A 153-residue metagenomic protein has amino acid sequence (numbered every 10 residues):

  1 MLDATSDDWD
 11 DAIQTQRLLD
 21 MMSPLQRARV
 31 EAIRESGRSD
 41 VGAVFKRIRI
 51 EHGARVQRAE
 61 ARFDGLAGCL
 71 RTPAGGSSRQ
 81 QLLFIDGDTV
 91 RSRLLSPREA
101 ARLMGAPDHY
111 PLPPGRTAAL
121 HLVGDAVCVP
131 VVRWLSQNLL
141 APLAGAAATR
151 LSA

Functional and structural regions predicted by a protein language model:
M1-A153: C-terminal target-recognition/interaction regions appended to catalytic cores
